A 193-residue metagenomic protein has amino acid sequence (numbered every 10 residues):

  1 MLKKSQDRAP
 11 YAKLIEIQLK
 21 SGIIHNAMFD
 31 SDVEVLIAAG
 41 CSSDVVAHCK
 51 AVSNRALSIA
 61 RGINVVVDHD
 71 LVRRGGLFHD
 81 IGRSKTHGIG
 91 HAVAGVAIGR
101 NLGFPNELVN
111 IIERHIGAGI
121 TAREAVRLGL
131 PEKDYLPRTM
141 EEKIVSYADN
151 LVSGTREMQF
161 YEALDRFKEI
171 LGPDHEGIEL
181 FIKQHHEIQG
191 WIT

Functional and structural regions predicted by a protein language model:
L2-G90, I98, R123-A125: Acidic/His-rich, divalent-metal-binding segments that scaffold phosphate/diphosphate chemistry
A12, V33, A148, M158-I170 (+1 more regions): Short alpha-helical interface patches
A39-G40, H115, L171, H185: Alpha-helix boundary/capping residues
A51, G82, A118, E187-I188 (+1 more regions): Intrinsic structural disorder/low-complexity segments
R55-S58, N150, E187: Alpha-helical scaffold segments in carbohydrate-active enzymes
G62-F167: Divalent metal-dependent catalytic cores for phosphoryl transfer on phosphate-bearing substrates
G172-T193: Charged phosphate-binding loop/patch that engages nucleotide di/tri-phosphates or the phosphate backbone of nucleic
